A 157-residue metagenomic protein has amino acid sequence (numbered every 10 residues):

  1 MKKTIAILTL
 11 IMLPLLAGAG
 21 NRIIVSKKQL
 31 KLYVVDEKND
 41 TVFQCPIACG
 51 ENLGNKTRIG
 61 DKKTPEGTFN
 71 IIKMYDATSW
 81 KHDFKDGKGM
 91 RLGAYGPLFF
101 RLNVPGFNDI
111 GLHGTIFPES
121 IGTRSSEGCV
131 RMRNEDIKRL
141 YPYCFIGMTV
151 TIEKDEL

Functional and structural regions predicted by a protein language model:
I5-G18: Hydrophobic h-region of N-terminal signal peptides that target proteins for export in Gram-negative bacteria
A19-I59, E66, I152-L157: Intrinsically disordered, low-complexity, Pro/Ser/Thr/Asn/Gly/Ala-rich spacer/linker segments adjacent to signal
Q29-K31, T68, F99, D109: Structural motif
F43-C45, F69, N108-I110: Short beta-strand segments
D61-K62, A77-L157: Exported/periplasmic cell-wall-interacting domains
F69-N70, V150: Generic structural signal for buried aliphatic residues
